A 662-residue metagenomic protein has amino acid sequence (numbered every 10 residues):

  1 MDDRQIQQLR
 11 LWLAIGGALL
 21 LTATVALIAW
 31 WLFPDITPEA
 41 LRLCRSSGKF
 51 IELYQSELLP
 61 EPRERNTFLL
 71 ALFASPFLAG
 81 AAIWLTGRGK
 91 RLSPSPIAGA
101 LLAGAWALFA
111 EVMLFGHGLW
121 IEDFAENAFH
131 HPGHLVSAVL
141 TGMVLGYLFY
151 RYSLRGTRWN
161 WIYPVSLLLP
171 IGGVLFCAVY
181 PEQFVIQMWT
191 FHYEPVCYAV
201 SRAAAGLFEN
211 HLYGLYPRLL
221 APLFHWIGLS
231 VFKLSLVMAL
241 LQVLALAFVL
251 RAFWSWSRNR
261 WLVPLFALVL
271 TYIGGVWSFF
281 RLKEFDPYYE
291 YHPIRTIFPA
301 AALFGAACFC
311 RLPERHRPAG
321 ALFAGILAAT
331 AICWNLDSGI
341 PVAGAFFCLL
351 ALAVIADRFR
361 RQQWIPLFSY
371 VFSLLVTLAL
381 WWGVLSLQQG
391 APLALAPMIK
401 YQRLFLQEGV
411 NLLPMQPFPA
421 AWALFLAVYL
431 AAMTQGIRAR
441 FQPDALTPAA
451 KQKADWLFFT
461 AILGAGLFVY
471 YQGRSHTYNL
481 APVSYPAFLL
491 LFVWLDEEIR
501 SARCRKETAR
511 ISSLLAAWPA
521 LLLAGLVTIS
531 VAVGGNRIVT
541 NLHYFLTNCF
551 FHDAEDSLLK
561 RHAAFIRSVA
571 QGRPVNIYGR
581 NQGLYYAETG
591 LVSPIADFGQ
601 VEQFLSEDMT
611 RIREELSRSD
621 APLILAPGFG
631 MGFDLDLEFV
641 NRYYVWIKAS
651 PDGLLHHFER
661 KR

Functional and structural regions predicted by a protein language model:
P62-F68, G228-A247, F285-Y288: Loop-to-helix entry region of an early transmembrane alpha helix in multi-pass inner-membrane enzymes
W120-L140, Y213, V269-C308, W334 (+1 more regions): Membrane-interface micro-motifs in multi-pass membrane enzymes
H130-V139, F298, I340-P341, G473-S513: Hydrophobic/aromatic-rich transmembrane helices and adjacent perimembrane loops
Y180-A199, L207-L223, L229, A554-L558: Extracytoplasmic catalytic/substrate-binding loops of multi-pass membrane glycan-assembly enzymes
L236-P264, Y272-G275, A301-F304: Transmembrane-helix motifs of polytopic, lipid-linked glycan transferases
A321-L336, V342-F346, V376, L463-Y470: Membrane-interface alpha helices of multi-pass inner-membrane proteins
L322, V371-L375, E498-R537: Signature aromatic-anchored transmembrane alpha helix within multi-pass, membrane-resident enzymes that catalyze glycan
T540, H552-Q603, R613-S617, A621-G632: Short periplasmic/luminal acceptor-recognition loop of GT-C membrane glycosyltransferases, typified by
